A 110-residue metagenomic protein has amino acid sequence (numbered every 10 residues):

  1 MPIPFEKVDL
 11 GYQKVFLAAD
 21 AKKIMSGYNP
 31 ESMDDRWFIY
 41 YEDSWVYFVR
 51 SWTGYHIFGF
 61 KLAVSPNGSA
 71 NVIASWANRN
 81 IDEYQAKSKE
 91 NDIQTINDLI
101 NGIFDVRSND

Functional and structural regions predicted by a protein language model:
M1-W45, E83: Negatively charged, low-complexity tracts enriched in Asp/Glu with abundant Ser/Thr
F5, I57, N67-A74: A broad structural signal for short, well-ordered beta-strand segments within beta-sheet-rich domains
E31, Y40, W52-G54, N67: A generic structural signal for short, solvent-exposed coil/turn residues that cap or connect secondary-structure
Y41-S44, V64-A70: A short, structured loop/turn motif at beta-sheet edges
V46-V64: Canonical SH2 domain fold
S69-D110: Polybasic, proline/glycine-rich intrinsically disordered low-complexity segments
